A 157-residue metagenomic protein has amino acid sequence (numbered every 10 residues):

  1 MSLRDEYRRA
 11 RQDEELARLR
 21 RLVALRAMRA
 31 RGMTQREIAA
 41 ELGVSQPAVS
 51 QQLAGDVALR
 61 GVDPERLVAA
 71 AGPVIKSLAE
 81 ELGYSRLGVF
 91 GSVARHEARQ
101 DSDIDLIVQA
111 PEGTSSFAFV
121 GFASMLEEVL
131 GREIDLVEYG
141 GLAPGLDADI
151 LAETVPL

Functional and structural regions predicted by a protein language model:
M1-R86, R95-R99, P111-L157: Catalytic core of pol beta-like nucleotidyltransferases
V89: Conserved histidines in hydrophobic membrane contexts and catalytic metal-binding motifs
S102-I104: Change "...and in nucleic-acid phosphodiester-cleaving endonucleases..." to "...and in nucleic-acid processing enzymes
L106-Q109: Amphipathic, hydrophobic secondary-structure cores in small proteins
